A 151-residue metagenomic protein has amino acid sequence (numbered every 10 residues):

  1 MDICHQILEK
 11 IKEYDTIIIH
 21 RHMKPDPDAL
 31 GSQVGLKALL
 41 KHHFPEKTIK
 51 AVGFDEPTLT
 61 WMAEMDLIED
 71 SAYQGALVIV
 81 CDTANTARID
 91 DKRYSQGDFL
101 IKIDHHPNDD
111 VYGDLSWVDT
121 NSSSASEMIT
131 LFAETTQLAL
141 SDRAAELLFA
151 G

Functional and structural regions predicted by a protein language model:
M1-G151: Replace "Mg2+/Mn2+-dependent" with "divalent metal-dependent
